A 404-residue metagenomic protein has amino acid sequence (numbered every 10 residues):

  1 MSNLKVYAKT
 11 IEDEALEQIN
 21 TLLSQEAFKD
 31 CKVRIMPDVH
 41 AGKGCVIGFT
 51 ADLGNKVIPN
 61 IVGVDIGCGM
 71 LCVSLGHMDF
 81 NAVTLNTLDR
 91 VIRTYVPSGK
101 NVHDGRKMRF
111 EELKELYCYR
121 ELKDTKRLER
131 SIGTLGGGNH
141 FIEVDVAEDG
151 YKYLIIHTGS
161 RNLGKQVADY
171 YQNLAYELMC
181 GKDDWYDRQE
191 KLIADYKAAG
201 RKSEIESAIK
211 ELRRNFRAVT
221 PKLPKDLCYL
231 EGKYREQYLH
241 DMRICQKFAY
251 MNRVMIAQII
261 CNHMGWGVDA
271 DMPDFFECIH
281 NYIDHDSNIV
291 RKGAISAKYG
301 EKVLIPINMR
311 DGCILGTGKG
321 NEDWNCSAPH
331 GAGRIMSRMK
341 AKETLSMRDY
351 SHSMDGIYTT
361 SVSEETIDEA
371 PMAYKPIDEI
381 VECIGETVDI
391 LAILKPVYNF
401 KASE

Functional and structural regions predicted by a protein language model:
M1-T21, F28-I35, A41-F49, N55-P59 (+3 more regions): Domain-length cofactor-binding catalytic modules of enzymes
P37-D38, D65: Acidic active-site catalytic centers that drive phospho-/nucleotidyl reactions and related ester hydrolyses
I61-Y117: A generic, well-ordered mixed alpha/beta core segment in the N-terminal half of proteins
